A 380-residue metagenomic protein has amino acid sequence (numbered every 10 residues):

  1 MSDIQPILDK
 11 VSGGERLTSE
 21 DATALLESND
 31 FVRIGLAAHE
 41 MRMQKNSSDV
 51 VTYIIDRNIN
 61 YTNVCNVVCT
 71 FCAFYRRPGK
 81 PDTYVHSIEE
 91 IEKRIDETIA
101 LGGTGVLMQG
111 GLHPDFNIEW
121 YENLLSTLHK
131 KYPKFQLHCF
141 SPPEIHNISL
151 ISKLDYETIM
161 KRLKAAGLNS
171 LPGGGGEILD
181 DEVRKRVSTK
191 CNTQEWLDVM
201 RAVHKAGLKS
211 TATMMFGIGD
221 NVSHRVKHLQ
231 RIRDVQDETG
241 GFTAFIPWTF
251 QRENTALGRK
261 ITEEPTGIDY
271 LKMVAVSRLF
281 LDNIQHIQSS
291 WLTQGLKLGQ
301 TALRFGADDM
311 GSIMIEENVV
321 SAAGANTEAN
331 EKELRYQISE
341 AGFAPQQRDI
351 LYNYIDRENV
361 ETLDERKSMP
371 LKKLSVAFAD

Functional and structural regions predicted by a protein language model:
M1-V32, K93, I99-A100, Q236-D380: Auxiliary Fe-S-binding modules of radical SAM enzymes
G14, A38, C69, M108 (+5 more regions): Conserved, mostly hydrophobic/aromatic
A22-L26, I55-N58, G110-P114, F216-G219 (+1 more regions): Conserved short loop/turn motifs at secondary-structure junctions
G35-R77, T83-Q109: N-terminal pre-triad scaffold of radical SAM enzymes
V50-V51, C65-N66, F71-G79, L125-H129 (+2 more regions): Mobile, glycine- and charge-enriched loop segments and immediately flanking short secondary-structure elements within
V51-R57, V106, L137-S141, L171-G173 (+4 more regions): Hydrophobic faces of well-ordered beta-strands that scaffold small-molecule active sites in alpha/beta enzyme cores
Y53-I59, G79, Q109-I118, D181-R184 (+2 more regions): Glycine-rich, proline-tolerant flexible connector loops at the mouths of alpha/beta enzymes
P78-K227, R231-I232: Conserved Radical SAM active-site core
